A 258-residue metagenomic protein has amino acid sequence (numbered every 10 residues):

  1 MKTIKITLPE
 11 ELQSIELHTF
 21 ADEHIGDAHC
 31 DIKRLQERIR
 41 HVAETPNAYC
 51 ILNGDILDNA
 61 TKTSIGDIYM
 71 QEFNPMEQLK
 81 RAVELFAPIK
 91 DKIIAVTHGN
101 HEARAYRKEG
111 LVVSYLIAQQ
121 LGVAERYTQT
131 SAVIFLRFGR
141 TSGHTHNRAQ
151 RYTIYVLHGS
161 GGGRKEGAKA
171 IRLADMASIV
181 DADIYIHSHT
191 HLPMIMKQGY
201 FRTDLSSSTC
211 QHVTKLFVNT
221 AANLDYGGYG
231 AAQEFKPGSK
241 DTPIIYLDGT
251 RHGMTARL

Functional and structural regions predicted by a protein language model:
I4-T128: Core catalytic region of metal-dependent phosphoesterases/phosphodiesterases, especially metallo-beta-lactamase-like
I6-H18, F135-I154, H212-K215: Beta-strand-turn-beta hairpins that frame and shape the catalytic cleft of phosphate-ester-processing enzymes
I6-L8, R40, E84, H144-T145 (+2 more regions): Short, flexible, glycine/charge-rich loop motifs used to bind or transfer phosphoryl groups or to couple energy/partner
E44-P46, D91, R148-A149, C210-V213: Short helix-terminating capping/connector loops at secondary-structure junctions
I93-V96, A103-I195: Charged, low-complexity C-terminal accessory regions
T153-T255: Conserved beta-sheet core of the metallophosphoesterase superfamily
